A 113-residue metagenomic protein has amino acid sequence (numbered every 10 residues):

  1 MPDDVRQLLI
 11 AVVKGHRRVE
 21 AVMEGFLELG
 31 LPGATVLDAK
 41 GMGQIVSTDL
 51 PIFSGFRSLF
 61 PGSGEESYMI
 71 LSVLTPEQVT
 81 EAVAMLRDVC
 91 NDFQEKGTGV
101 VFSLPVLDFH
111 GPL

Functional and structural regions predicted by a protein language model:
M1-L113: Positively charged, small/polar-rich N-terminal and surface patches that mediate targeting and assembly and bind
